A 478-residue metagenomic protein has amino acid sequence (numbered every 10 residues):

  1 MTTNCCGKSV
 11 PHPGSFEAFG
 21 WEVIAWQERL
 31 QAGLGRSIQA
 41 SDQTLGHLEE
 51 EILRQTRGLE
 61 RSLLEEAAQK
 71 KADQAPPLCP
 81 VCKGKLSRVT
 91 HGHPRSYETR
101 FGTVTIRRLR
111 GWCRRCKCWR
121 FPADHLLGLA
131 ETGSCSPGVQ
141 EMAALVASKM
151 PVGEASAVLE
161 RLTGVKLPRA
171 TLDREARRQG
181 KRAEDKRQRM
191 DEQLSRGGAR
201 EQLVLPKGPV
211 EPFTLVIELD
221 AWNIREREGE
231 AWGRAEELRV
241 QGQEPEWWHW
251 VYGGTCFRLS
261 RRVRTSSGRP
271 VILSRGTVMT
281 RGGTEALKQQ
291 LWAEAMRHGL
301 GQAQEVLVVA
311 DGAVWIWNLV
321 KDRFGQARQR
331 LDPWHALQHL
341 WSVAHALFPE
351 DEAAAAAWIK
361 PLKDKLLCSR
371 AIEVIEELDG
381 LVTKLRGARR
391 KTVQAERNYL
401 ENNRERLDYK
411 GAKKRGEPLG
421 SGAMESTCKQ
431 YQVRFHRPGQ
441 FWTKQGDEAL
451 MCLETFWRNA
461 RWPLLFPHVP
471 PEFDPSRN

Functional and structural regions predicted by a protein language model:
M1-S62, R108-G111, R115-N478: Catalytic center-proximal scaffold of phosphoryl-transfer enzymes
I52, R57, E65-A72, P76: Short, well-structured hydrophobic secondary-structure segments
R61-K71, Y97-V104: Short, intrinsically disordered, charge-biased short linear motifs at domain edges
A68, L86, G102, P206-V210 (+1 more regions): Residues embedded in well-ordered secondary-structure elements
K71-L78, H93, I106-L109: Short metal-coordination and nucleic-acid-contact micro-motifs, chiefly zinc-binding Cys/His arrays
C79-C82, C113-R114: Short cysteine-rich clusters marking metal-coordination/redox-active sites
K83-S87, R120-F121: Cys/His-rich microdomains that often coordinate metals
K85-T105: Short recognition patches in nucleic-acid-associated and regulatory proteins
